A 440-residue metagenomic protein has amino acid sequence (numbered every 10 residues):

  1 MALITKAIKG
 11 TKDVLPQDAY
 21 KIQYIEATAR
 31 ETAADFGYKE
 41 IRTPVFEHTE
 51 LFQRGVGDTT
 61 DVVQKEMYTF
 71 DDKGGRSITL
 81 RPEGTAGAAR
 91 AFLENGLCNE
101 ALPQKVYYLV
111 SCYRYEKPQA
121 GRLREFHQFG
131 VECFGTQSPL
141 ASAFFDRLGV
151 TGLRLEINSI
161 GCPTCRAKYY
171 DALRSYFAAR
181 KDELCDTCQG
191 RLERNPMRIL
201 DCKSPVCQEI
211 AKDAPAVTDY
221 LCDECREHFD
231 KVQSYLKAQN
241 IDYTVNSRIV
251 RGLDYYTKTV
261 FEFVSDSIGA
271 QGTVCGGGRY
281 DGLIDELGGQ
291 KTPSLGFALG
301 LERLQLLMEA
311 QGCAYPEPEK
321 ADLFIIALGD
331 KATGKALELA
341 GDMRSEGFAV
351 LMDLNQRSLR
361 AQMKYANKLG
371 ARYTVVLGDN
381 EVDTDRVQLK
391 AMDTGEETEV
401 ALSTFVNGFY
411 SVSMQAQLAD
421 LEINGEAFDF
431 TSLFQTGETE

Functional and structural regions predicted by a protein language model:
M1-E440: TRNA-recognition modules of translation machinery and tRNA-sensing kinases, especially anticodon-binding
